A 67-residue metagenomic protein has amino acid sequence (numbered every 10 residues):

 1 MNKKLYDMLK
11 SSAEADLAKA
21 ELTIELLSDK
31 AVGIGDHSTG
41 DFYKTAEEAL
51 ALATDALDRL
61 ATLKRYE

Functional and structural regions predicted by a protein language model:
M1-E67: Extended, charge-rich alpha-helical interface modules
